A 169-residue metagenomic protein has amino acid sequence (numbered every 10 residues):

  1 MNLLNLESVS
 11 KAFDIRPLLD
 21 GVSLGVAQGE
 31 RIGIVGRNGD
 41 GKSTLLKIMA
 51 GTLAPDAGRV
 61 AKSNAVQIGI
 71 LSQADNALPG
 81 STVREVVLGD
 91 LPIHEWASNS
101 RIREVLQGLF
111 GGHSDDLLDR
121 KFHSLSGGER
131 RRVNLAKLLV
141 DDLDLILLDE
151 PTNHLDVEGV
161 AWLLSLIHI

Functional and structural regions predicted by a protein language model:
N2, V66, S72-V133, K137 (+1 more regions): ABC-family P-loop ATPase nucleotide-binding domains
L4, L18-G21, V160: Conserved structural motif at the start of ABC-family nucleotide-binding domains
V35-R37: The feature captures the beta-strand-to-loop junction immediately N-terminal to the Walker
A50: Helix-to-loop junction immediately C-terminal to a conserved catalytic motif
K121, E150-P151: Walker B catalytic motif
I146-E150, L163: Catalytic Walker B motif of ABC-type/P-loop ATPase nucleotide-binding domains
I167-I169: Conserved small/polar residues in nucleotide/adenosyl-binding loops
